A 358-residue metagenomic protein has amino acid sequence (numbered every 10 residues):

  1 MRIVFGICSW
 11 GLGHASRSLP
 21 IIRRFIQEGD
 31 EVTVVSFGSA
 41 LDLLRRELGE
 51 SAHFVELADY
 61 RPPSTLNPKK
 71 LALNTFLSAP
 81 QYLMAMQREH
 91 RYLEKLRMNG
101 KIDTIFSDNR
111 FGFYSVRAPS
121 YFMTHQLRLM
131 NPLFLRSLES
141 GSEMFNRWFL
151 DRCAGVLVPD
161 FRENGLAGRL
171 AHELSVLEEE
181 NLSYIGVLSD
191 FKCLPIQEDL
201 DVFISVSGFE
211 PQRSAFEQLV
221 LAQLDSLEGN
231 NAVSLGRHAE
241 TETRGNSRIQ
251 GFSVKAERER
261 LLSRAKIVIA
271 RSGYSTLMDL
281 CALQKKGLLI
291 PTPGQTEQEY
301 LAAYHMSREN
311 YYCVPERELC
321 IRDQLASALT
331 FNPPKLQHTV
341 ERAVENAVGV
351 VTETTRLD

Functional and structural regions predicted by a protein language model:
R2-S9, Q27-E28, V32-Q81: Conserved nucleotide-sugar phosphate-binding/catalytic loop shared by glycosyltransferases and other
I7-L19, P211-S214: A short, glycine/small-residue-rich beta-strand->loop->alpha-helix junction that serves as a flexible
I22, H172, S183-I267, L277: Donor-nucleotide binding loops and adjacent catalytic segments primarily of GT-B fold Leloir glycosyltransferases
K70-G112: Conserved nucleotide-sugar donor-binding subdomain of glycosyltransferases
L77-Q81, N310-D358: Leloir-type glycosyltransferase catalytic cores
V116-P132: Active-site proximal beta-strand in glycosyltransferases
N131-P211, R237-H238: A nucleotide-sugar donor-handling region in carbohydrate enzymes
R258-Y300: A donor-sugar binding/catalytic signature common to diverse glycosyltransferases and related nucleotide-sugar
